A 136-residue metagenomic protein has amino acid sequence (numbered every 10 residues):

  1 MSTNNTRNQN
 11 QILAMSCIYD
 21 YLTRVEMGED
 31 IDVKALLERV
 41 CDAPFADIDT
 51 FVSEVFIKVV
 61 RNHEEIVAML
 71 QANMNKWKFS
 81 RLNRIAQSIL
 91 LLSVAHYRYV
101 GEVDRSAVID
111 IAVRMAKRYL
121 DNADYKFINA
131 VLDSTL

Functional and structural regions predicted by a protein language model:
M1-R118, N122-L136: N-terminal interaction/assembly modules
